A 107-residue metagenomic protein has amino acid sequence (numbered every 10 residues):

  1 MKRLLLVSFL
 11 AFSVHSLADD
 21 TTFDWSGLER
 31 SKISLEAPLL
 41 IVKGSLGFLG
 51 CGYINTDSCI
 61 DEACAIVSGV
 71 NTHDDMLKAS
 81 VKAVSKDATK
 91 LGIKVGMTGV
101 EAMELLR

Functional and structural regions predicted by a protein language model:
M1-L4: Positively charged n-region of N-terminal signal peptides that target proteins for export
S13-H15: N-terminal signal peptide c-region/cleavage motif recognized by signal peptidases
D19-R107: Residues that scaffold, gate, or flank divalent-cation-dependent active/transport sites
